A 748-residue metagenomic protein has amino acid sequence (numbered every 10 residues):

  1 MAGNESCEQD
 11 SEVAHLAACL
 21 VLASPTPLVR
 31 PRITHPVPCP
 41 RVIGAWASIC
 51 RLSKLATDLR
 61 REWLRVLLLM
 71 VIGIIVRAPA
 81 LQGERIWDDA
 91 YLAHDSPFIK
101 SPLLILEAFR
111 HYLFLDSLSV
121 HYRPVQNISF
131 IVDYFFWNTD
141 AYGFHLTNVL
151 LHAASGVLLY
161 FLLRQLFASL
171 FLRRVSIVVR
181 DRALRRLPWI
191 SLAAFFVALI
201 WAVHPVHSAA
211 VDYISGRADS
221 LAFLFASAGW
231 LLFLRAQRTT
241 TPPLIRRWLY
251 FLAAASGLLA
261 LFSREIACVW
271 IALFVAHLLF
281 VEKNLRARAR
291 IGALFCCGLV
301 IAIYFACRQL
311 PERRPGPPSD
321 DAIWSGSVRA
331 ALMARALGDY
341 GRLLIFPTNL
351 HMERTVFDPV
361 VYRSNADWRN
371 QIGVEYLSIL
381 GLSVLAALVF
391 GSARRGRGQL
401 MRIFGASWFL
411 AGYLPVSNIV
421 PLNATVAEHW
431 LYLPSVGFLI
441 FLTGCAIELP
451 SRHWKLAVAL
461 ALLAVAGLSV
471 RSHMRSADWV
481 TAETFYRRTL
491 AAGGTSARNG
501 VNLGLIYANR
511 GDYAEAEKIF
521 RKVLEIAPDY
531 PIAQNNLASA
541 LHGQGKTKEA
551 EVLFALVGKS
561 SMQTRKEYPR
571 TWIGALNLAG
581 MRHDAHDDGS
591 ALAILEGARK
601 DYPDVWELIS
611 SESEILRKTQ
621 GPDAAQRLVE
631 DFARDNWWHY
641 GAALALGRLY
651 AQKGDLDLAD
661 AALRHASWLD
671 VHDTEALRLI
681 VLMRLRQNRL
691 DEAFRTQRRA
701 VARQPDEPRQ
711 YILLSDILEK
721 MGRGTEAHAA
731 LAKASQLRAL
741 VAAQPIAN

Functional and structural regions predicted by a protein language model:
M1, S11, S48-L59, Q371 (+1 more regions): C-terminal luminal/periplasmic domains and tails of membrane-associated envelope-modifying transferases
M1-A2, G341: Cellulosome-associated attachment modules in secreted, modular CAZymes
N4-E8: Residues flanking N-terminal targeting/processing segments that define the start of mature chains
D10, A14-T26, R32, V37-P40 (+4 more regions): Intrinsic, low-complexity polybasic segments
V13, C19, T34, P38-P40 (+10 more regions): Alpha-helical and His/Cys-centered functional microenvironments
A18, S24-P27, H35, D58 (+4 more regions): N-terminal compositionally biased, intrinsically disordered segments and leader/signal-like regions
I49-K546, A555-M562, K566, R570-G574 (+1 more regions): Polytopic membrane enzymes that build or remodel cell-surface glycoconjugates and lipids
